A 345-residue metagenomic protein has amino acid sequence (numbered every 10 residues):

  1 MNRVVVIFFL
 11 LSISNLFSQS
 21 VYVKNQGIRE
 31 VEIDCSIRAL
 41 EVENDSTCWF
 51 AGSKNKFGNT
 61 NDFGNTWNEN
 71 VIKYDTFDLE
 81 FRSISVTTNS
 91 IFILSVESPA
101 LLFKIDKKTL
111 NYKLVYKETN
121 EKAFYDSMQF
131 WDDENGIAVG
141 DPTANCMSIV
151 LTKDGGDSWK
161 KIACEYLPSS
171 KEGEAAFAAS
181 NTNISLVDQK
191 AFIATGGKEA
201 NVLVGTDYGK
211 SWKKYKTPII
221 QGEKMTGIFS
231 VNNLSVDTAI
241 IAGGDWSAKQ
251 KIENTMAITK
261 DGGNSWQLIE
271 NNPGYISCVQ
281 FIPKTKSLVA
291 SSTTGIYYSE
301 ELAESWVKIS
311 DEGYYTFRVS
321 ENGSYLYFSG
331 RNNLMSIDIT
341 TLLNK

Functional and structural regions predicted by a protein language model:
M1-N25: Bacterial Sec-dependent N-terminal signal peptides
V21-E30, N55-Y74, P99, F103-T119 (+5 more regions): Asp-box/BNR beta-propeller loop motif
R29-N55: Beta-strand-rich domains and repeat architectures in extracellular enzymes and scaffolds, especially beta-propellers
V31-E32, D75-L79, N120-Y125, P168-A178 (+1 more regions): Short glycine-/Asp-/Thr-/Trp-enriched loop segments that recur within the blades of beta-propeller repeat domains
S36-A39, L79-S85, K122-Q129, M225-S230 (+2 more regions): Repeated scaffold domains used in trafficking and secretory/extracellular systems, primarily beta-propellers
V42-D45, V86-T88, W131-D133, L186-D188 (+3 more regions): Residue-level detector of Asp-centered blade-edge/turn motifs that repeat once per structural unit in beta-propeller
T47-F50, S90-F92, E134-A138, K190-F192 (+3 more regions): Entry beta-strands of beta-propeller and related beta-repeat scaffolds
S320-K345: Blade-level signature of beta-propeller repeat domains, shared across WD40, Kelch, NHL, RCC1 and BNR/Asp-box propellers
